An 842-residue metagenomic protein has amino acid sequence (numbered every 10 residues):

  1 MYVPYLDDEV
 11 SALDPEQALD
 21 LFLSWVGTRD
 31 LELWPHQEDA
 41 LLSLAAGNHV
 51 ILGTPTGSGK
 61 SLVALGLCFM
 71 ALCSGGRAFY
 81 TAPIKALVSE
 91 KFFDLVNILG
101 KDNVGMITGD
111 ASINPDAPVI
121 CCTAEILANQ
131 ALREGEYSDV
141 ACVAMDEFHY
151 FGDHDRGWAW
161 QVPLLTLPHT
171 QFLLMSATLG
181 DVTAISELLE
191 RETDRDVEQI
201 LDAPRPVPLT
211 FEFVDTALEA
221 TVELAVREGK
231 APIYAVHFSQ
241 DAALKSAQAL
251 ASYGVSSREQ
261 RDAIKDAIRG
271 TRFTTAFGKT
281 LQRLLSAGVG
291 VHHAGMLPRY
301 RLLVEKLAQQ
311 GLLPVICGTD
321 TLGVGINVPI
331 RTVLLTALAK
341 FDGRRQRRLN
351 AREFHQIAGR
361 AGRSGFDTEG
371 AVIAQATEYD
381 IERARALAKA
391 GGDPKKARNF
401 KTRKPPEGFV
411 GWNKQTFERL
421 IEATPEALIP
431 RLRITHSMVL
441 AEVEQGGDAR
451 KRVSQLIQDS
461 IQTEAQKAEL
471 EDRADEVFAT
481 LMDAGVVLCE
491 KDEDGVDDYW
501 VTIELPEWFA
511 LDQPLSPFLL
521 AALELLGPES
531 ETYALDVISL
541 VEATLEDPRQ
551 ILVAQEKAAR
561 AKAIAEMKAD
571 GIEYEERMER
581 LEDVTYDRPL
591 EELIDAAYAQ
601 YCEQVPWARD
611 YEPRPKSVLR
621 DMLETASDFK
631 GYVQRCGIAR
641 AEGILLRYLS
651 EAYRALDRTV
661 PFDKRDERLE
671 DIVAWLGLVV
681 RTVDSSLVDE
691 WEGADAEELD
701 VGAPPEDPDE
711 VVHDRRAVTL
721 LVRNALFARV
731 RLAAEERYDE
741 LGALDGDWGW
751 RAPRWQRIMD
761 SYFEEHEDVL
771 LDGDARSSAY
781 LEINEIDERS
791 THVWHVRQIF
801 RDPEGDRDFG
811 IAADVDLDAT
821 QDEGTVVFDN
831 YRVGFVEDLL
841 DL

Functional and structural regions predicted by a protein language model:
M1-V50, V255-S286: Helicase-associated low-complexity/disordered flanking segments
Y2, L23-W25, D30-T210, V214 (+1 more regions): Conserved P-loop/Walker A NTP-binding site and adjacent catalytic elements of P-loop NTPases
F79-T81, S89, V96-G105, Q240-V315 (+2 more regions): Conserved C-terminal RecA-like helicase domain
D116-L132, A287-R301, L307-N327: Conserved two-lobed SF2 helicase motor
E212-F238, K245-Q248, L302-G311: Conserved interdomain hinge at the start of the Helicase C-terminal
G290, Q309-Q310, K396, K401-R797: Non-catalytic terminal extensions of ATP-dependent helicases
T332-L335, A339-F341, R347-K389: Conserved segment of the helicase C-terminal RecA-like domain
R801-L842: Compact beta-sheet-dominated globular domain cores
